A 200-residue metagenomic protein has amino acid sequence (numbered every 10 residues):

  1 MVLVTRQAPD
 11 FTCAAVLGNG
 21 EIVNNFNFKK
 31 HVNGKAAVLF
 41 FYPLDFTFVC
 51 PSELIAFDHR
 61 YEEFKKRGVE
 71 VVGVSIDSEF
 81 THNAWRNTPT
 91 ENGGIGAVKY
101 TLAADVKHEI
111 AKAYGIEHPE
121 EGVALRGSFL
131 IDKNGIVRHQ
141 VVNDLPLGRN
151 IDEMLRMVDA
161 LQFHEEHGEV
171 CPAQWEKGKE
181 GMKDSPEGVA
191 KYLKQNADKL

Functional and structural regions predicted by a protein language model:
M1-L200: Chalcogenol-based redox active-site neighborhoods
